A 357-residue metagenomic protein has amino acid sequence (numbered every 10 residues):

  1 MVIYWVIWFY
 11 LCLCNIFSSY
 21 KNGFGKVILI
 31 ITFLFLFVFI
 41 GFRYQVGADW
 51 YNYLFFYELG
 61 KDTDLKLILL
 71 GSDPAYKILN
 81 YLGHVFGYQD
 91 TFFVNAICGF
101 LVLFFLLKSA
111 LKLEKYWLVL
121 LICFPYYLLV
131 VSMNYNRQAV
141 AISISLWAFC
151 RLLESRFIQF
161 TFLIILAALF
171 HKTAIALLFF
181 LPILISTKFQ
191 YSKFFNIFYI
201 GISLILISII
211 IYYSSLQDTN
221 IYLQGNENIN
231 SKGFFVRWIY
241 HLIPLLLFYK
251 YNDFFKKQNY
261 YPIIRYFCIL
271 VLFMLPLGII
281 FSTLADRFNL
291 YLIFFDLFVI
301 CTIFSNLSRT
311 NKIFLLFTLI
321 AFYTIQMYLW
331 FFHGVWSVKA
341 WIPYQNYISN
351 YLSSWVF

Functional and structural regions predicted by a protein language model:
G23-F24, L107-Y126: Transmembrane-helix signature of polytopic, membrane-embedded enzymes that assemble or transfer cell-envelope glycans
V46, Y51-F55, G60-T63, P182-F294 (+1 more regions): Alpha-helical transmembrane segments and terminal signal-anchor/GPI-anchor hydrophobic tails, characterized by long
Y51-L59, L65-Y88: Short hydrophobic/aromatic helix or loop-helix immediately within or flanking a transmembrane segment in polytopic
P74, F86-L101: Loop-to-helix entry region of an early transmembrane alpha helix in multi-pass inner-membrane enzymes
L128, A148, Q159-I183, P276: Membrane-interface alpha helices of multi-pass inner-membrane proteins
M133-A139: Short acidic/glycine- and proline-prone juxtamembrane loop motifs at membrane-interface regions of multi-pass membrane
V140-E154: Specific aromatic-rich, kink-prone transmembrane helix
N196-S203, S308-Y328: Signature aromatic-anchored transmembrane alpha helix within multi-pass, membrane-resident enzymes that catalyze glycan
